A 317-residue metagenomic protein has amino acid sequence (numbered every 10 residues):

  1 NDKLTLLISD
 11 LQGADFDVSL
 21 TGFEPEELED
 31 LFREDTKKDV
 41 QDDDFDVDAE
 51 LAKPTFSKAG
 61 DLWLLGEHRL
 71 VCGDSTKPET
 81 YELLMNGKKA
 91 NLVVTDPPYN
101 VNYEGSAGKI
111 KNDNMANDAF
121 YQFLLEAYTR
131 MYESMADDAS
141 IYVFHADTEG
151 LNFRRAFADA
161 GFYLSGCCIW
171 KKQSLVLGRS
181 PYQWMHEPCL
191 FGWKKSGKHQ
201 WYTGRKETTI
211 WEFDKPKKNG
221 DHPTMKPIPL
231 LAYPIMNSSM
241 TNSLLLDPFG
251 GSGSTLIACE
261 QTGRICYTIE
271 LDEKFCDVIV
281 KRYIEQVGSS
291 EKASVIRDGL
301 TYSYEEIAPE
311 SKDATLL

Functional and structural regions predicted by a protein language model:
N1-C276: Core catalytic lobe of class I
P54-M85, V280-L317: S-adenosyl-L-methionine
